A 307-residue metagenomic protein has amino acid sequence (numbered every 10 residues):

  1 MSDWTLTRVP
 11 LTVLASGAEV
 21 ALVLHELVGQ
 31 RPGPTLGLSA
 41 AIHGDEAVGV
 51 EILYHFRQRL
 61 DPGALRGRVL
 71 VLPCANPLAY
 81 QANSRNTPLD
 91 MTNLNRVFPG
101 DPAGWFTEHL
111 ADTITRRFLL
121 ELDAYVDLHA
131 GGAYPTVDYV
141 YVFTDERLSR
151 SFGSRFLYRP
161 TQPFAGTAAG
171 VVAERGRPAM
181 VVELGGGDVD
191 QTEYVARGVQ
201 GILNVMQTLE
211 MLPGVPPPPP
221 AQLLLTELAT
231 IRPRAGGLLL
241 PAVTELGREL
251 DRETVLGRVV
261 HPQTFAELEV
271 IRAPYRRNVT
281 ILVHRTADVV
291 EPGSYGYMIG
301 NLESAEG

Functional and structural regions predicted by a protein language model:
M1-G307: Structured catalytic-domain cores with a bias toward divalent-metal coordination
